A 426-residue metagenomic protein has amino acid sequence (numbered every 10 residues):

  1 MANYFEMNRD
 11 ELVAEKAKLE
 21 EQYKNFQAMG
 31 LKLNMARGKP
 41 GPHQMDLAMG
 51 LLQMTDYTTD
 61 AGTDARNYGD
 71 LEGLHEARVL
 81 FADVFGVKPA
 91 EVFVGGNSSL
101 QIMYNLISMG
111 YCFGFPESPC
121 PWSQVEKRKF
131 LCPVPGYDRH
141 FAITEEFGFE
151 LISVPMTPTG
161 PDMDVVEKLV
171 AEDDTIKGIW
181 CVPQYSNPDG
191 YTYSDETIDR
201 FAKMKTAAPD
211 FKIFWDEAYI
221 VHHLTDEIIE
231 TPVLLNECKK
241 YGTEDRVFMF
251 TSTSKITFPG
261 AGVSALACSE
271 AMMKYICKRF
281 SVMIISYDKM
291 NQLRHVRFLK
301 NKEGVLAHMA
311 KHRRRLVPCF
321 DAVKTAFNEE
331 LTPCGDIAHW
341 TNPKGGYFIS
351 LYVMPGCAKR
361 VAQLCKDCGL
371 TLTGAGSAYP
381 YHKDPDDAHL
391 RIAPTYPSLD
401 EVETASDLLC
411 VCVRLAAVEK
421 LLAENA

Functional and structural regions predicted by a protein language model:
A2-E72, E76-D83, D367-L370: N-terminal "arm"/small-domain region of PLP-dependent enzymes with the aminotransferase-like
Y4, S350-P355, L372-R414: Conserved PLP-binding active-site segment of the aspartate aminotransferase-like
G38-P42, S99-L100, G136-D138, T159 (+9 more regions): Short, solvent-exposed loop/turn segments at secondary-structure junctions
T63-P209, I220-G242, C410, R414-N425: Conserved core of the PLP fold type I
S123, N236-V317, E330, V418: Conserved core segment of the aminotransferase class I/II
A310-K324, D336-Y352, K366: Conserved glycine-rich beta-strand-loop-beta hairpin in the small C-terminal domain of fold type I
V361-D367, A405-C410: Short amphipathic alpha-helices in soluble, non-transmembrane regions that often serve as interface/regulatory elements
